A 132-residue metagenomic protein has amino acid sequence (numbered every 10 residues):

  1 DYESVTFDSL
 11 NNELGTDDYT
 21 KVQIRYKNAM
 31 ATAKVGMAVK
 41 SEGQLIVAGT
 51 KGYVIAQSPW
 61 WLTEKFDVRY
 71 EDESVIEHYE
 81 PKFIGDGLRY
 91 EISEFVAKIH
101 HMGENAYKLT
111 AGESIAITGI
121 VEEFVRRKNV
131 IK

Functional and structural regions predicted by a protein language model:
D1-K40, I46, G112-A116: Rossmann-like dinucleotide-binding domain that binds NAD(P)(H)
T16-Y19, S58-K65: A short, compositionally biased
Y26-M30, K51, E71-S74: Glycine-centered tight beta-turn/hairpin loop motif at sheet-sheet or coil-to-beta transitions
T32-V35, I55-S58, S74-G85: Short amphipathic beta-strand/extended segments with alternating polar/hydrophobic composition
M37-V39, G49-K51, W60: A short beta-strand motif that forms part of the nucleic acid-binding face of small beta-barrel RNA-binding folds
L45, T63-E73: Short polybasic amphipathic segments
Y79-S93, L109: Active-site loop of classical SDR/Rossmann-like NAD(P)-dependent oxidoreductases, centered on the catalytic Tyr-X3-Lys
E94-K132: C-terminal helix-rich "cap/oligomerization" subdomain common to oxidoreductases
